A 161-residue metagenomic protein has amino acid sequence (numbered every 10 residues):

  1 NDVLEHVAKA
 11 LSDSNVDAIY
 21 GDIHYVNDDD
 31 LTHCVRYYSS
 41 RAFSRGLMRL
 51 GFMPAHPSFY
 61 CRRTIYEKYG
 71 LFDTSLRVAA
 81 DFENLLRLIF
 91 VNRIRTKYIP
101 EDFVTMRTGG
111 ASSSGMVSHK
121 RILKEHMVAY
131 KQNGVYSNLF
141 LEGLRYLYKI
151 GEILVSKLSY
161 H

Functional and structural regions predicted by a protein language model:
N1-S118: Nucleotide-sugar donor-binding/catalytic module of glycosyltransferases that assemble extracellular/cell-envelope
E5-A8, K120-M127, L144, Y148: Generic alpha-helical structural signal
R77-A79, R121-I122, N138, Y148: Residue-level recognition of hydrophobic positions within alpha-helical transmembrane segments
E101, M106, S114-F140: Catalytic core of nucleotide-sugar-dependent glycosyltransferases
K131-H161: Membrane-proximal basic amphipathic "stem/tether" segments
